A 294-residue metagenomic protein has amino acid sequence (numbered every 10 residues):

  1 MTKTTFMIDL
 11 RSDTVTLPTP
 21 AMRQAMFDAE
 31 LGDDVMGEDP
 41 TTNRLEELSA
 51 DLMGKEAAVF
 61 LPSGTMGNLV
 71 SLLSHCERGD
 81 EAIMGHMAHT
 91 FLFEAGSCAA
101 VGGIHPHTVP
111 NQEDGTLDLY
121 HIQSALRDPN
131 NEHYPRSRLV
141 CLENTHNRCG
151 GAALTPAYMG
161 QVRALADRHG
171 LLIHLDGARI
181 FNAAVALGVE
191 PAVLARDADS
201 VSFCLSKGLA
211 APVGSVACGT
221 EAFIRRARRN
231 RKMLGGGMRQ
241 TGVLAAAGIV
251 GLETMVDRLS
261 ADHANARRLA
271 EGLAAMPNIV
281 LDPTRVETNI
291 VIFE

Functional and structural regions predicted by a protein language model:
T2-E294: Conserved PLP-enzyme active-site core in the AAT-like
